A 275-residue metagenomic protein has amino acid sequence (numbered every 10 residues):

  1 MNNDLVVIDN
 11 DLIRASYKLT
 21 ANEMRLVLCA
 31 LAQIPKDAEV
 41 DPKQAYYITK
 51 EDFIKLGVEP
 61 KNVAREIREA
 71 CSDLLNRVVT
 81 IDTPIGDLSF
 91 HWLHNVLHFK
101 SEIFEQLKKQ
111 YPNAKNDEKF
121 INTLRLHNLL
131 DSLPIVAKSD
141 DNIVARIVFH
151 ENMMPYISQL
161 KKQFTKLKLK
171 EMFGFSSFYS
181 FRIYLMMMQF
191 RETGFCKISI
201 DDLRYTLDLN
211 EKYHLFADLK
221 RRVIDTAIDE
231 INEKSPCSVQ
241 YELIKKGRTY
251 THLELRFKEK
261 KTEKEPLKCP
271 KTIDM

Functional and structural regions predicted by a protein language model:
M1-M275: Charged, alpha-helix-forming regions
